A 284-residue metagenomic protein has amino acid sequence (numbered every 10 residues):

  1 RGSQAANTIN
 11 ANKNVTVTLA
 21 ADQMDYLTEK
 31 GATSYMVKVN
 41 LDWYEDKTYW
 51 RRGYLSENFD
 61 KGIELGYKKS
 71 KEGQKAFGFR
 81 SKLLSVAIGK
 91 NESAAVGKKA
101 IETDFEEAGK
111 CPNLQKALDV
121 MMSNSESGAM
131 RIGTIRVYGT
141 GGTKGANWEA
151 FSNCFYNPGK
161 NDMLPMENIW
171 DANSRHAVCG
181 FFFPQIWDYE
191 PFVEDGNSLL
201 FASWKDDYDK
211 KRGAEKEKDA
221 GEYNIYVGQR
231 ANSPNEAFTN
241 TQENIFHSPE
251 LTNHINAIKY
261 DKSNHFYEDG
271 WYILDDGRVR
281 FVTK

Functional and structural regions predicted by a protein language model:
R1-K284: Phosphate/NTP-binding elements of NTP-utilizing enzymes
